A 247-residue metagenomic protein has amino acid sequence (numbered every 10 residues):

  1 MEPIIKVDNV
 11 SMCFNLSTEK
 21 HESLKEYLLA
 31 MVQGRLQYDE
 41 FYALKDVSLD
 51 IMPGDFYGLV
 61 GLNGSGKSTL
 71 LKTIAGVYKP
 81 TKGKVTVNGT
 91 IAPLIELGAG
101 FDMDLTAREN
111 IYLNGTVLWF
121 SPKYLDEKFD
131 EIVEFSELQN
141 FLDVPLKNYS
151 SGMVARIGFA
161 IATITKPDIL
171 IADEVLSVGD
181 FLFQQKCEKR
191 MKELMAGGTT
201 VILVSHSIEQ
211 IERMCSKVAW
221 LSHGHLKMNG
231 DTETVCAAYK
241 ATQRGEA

Functional and structural regions predicted by a protein language model:
E2-A43, T232-A247: Pre-NBD coupling/linker segments of ABC/ABC-like ATPases
K25-Q33, Y112, Y124-F141: Conserved ABC ATPase "signature" region
V60-L62: The feature captures the beta-strand-to-loop junction immediately N-terminal to the Walker
S205-H206: H-loop/switch region of ABC-family ATPase nucleotide-binding domains
I211-R213: A short, surface-exposed alpha-helical micro-motif characterized by mixed small hydrophobic and charged/polar residues
H223-G224, Y239: Conserved ABC ATPase "signature" C-loop
